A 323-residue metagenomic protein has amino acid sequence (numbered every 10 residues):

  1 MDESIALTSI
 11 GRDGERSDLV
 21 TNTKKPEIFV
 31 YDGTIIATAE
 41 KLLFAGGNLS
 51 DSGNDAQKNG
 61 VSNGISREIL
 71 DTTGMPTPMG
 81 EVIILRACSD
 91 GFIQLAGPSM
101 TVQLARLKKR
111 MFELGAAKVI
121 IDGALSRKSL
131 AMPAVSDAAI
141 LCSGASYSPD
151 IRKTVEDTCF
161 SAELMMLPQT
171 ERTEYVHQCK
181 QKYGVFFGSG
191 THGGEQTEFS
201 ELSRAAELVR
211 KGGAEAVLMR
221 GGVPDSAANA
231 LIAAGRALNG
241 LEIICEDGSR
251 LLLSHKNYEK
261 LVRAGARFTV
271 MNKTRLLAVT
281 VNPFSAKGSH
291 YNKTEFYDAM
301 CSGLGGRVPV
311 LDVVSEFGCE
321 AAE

Functional and structural regions predicted by a protein language model:
M1-R86: N-terminal phosphate/diphosphate-binding loop that engages ATP/GTP or pyrophosphate donors across diverse enzyme folds
I5-S9, G97, V119-G123, L141 (+1 more regions): General beta-strand structural signal in soluble alpha/beta enzymes
G14, S148, C319: Flexible, glycine-rich phosphate/dinucleotide-binding loops and adjacent beta-alpha linkers at cofactor/substrate
S52, Q57-K58, L104-A105, K109-K118 (+1 more regions): Conserved catalytic-core segment of NTP-binding enzymes
R86-G97: Short, basic, glycine/proline-bearing loop/turn elements
L241-S249, V308-C319: A generic structural motif
